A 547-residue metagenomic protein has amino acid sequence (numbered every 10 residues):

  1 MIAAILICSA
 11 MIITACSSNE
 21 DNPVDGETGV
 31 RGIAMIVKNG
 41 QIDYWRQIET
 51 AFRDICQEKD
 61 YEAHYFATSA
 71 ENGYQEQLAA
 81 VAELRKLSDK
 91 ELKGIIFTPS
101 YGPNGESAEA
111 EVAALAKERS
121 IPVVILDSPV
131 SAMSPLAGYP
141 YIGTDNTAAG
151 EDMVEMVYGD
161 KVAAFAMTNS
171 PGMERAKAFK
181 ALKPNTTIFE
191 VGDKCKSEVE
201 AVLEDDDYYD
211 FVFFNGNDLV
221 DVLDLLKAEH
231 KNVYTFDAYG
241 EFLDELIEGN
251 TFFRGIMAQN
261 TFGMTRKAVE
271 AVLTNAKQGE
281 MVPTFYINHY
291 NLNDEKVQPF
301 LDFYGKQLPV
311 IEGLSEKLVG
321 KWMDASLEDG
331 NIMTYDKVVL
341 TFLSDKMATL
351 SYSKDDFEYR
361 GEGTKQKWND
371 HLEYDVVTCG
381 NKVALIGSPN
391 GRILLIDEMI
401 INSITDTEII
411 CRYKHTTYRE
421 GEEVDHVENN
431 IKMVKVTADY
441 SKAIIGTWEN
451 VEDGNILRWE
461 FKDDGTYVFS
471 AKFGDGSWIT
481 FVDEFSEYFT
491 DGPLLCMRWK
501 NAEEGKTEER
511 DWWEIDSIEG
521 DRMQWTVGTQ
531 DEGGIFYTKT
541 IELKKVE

Functional and structural regions predicted by a protein language model:
I12-A15: C-terminal motif of bacterial Sec signal peptides marking the signal peptidase cleavage site
G29, N260-G313: Hinge/cleft segment of the Venus flytrap/periplasmic-binding protein
G32-A51, I55-C56, H64-V81, S100-N104 (+3 more regions): Extracytoplasmic "Venus flytrap"
A34-V37, S88-G102, P122-L126, A163-A166 (+3 more regions): Periplasmic-binding protein-like
I96-K117, G192-E245: Hydrophobic alpha-helical
G102, S107-A148, Y239-T251: Flexible loop/hinge segments that line or gate small-molecule binding clefts
P140-A163, K196, A238-L243, Q259-G279: Hydrophobic alpha-helical segments within soluble ligand-binding/sensing domains
S326-Y335, M347-E408, R419, D453-I456 (+1 more regions): Contiguous, well-ordered beta-strand patches that form the walls/edges of small beta-barrel/beta-sandwich domains
